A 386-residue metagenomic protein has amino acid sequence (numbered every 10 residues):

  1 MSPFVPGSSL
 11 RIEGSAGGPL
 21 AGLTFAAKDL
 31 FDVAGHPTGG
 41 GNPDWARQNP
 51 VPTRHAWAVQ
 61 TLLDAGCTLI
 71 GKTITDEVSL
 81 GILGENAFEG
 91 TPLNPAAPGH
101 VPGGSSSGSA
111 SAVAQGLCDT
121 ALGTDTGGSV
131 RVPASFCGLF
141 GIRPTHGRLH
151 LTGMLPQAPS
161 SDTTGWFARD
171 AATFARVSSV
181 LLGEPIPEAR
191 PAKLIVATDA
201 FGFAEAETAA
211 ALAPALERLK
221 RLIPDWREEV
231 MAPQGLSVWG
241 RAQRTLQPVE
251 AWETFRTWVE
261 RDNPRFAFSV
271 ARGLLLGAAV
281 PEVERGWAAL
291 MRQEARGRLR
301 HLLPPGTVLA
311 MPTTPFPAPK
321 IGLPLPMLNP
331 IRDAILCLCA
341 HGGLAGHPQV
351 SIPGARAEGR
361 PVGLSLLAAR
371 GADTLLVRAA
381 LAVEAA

Functional and structural regions predicted by a protein language model:
M1-C118: Gly/Ser-rich catalytic/binding loops embedded in alpha/beta enzyme cores
M1-S2, D64, T120, T126-G202 (+1 more regions): Structural helix-boundary/capping segments
L23-G40, T245-M291, P353-R360: Short helix-loop capping/hinge segments that flank enzyme active sites or metal/cofactor-binding pockets
F25, S179-P248: Gly/Ser-rich, acidic/histidine-flanked active-site/gating loops
A27, L69-K72, L122-T124, E228-E229 (+1 more regions): General beta-strand structural signal in soluble alpha/beta enzymes
K28, G286-A386: Glycine-rich, small-residue loops and helix-cap segments that act as flexible hinges at active-site edges
N86-G90, G138-G141, T245-L246, M327-N329 (+1 more regions): Short, hinge-like loop/turn segments at secondary-structure boundaries
A209-E229, R256-R261, R285, A289-G306: Acyltransferase
